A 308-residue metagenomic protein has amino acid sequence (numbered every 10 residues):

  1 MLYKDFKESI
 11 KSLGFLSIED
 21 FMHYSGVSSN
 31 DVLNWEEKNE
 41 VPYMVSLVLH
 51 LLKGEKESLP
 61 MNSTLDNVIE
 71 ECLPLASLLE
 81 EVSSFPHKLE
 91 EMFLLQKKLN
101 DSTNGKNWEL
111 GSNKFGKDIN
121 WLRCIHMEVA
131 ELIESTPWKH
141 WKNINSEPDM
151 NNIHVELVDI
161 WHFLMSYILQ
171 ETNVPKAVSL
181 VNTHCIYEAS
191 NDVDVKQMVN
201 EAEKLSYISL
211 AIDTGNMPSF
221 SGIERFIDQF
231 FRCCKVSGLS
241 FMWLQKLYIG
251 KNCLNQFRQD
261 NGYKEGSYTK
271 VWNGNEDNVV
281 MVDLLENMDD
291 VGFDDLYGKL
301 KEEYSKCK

Functional and structural regions predicted by a protein language model:
M1-G14, S77-E81: A short, Lys/Arg-rich alpha-helix, primarily the initiator
D5-F6, S17, Q229-F230: A general alpha-helix detector
F6-I10, S25-V27, L51-E55: Secretory-pathway ectodomains
K7, E36, L49, I69 (+2 more regions): Residue-level detector of alpha-helical secondary structure
F15-L33: Short alpha-helical DNA-recognition segment
K38-L51: Short, basic-rich loop-to-helix N-cap that marks the start of a DNA-contacting helix
K56-E81: Short, charged recognition helix plus adjacent turn of helix-turn-helix-like nucleic-acid-binding domains
S77-K308: Flexible "arm" and connector segments at domain edges
